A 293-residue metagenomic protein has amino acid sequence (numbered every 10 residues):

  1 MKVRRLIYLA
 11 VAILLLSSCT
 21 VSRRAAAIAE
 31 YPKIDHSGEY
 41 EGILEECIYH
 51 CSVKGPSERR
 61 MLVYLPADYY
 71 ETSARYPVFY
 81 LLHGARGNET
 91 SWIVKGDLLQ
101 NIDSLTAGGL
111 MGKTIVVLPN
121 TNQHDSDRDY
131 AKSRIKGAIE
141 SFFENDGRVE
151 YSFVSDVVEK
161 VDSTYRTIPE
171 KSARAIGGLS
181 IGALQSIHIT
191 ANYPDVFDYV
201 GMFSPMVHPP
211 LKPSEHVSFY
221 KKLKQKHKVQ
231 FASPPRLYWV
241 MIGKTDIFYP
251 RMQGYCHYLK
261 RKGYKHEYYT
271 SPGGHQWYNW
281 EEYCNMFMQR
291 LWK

Functional and structural regions predicted by a protein language model:
K2-L9: Sec-dependent signal peptide recognition, specifically the positively charged N-region followed immediately by
V11-L14: Repetitive helical segments and hydrophobic/amphipathic motifs
S17-S18: C-terminal motif of bacterial Sec signal peptides marking the signal peptidase cleavage site
V21-K293: Non-catalytic cap/lid and distal C-terminal segments of serine-dependent acyl enzymes
